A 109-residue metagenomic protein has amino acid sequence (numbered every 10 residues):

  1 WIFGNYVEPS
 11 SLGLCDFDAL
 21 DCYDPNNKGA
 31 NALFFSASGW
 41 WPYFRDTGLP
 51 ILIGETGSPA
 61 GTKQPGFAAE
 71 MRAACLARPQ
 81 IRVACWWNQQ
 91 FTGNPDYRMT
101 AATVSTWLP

Functional and structural regions predicted by a protein language model:
W1-A19: Substrate-binding cleft/loops of secretory-pathway carbohydrate-active enzymes
G4, Y43-F44, Q89-Q90: Enriched - but not universal
V7-E8, A37-F44, A68-A73: Short amphipathic alpha-helical segments and helix-helix/interface helices
G13-T62: Glycoside hydrolase catalytic-domain groove-lining segments
L49-P109: Substrate-binding cleft of secreted/luminal carbohydrate-active enzymes
